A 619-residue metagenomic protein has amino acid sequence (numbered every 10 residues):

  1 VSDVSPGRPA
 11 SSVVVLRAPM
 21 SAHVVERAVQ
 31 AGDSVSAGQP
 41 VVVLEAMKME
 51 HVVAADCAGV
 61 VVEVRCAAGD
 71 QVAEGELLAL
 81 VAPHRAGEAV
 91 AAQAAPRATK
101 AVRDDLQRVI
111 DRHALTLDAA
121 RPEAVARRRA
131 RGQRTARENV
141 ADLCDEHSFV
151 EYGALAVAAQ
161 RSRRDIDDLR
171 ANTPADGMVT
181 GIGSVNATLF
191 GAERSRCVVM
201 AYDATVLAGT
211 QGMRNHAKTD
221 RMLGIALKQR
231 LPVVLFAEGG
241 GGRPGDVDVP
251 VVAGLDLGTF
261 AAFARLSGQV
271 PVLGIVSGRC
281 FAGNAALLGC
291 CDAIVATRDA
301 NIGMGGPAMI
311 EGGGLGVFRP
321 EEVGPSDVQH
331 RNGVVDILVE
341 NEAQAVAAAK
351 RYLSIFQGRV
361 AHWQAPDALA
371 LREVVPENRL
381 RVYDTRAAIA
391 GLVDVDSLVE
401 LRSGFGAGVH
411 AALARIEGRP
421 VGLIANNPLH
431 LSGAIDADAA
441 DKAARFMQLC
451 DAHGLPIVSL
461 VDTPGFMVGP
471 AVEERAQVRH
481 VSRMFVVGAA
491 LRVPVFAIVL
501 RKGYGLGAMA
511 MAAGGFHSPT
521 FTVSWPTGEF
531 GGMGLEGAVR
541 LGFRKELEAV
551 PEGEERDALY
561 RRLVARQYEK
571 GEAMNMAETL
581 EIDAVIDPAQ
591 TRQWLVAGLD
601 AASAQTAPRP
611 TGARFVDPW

Functional and structural regions predicted by a protein language model:
S2-D3, D70, E74-L77, V90: Catalytic cores of soluble metabolic enzymes centered on carboxylation/carboxyl-transfer
S2-E26, P40-A58, F263-A264: Short beta-strand-turn/beta-hairpin segments enriched in glycine/proline and small hydrophobics that form edge-strand
M20, C57, A73, V276 (+1 more regions): A cytosolic small-molecule/anion-sensing beta-strand core signal
A28, S34, E63-A67, Q71: Exposed loop and linker-edge segments at protein-protein interfaces
D33-A54, A73-G87: Short hydrophobic beta/alpha edge segments that flank linear recognition/processing sites
A54-V61, R85-A101: Short, compositionally biased
A91-W619: Ligand-binding clefts of soluble mixed alpha/beta catalytic domains
